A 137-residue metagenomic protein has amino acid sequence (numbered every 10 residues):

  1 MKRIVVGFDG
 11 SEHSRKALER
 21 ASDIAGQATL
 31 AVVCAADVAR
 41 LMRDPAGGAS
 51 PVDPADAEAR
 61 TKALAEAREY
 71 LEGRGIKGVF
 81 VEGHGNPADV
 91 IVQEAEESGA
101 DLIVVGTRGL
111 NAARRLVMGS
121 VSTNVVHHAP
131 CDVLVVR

Functional and structural regions predicted by a protein language model:
K2-A49, R74: Small/aliphatic-rich secondary-structure junction motif
D9, G85, T107-L110: Histidine-centered beta-alpha loop that forms part of the nucleotide-sugar donor binding/catalytic region in diverse
A17, A21, A67, I91 (+1 more regions): Aromatic/hydrophobic pocket-lining residues that form π-stacking "cages" and hydrophobic walls in ligand
A31, V79, L134: Conserved beta-strand positions in the Rossmann-like core of class I SAM-dependent methyltransferases
R40, A88-V90, A112: Generic structural signal for helix capping and beta-alpha/helix-loop junctions
A49-K62: A short acidic, glycine-rich active-site loop that binds or catalyzes chemistry on phosphate/adenosine moieties
V52, E69-I103: Structural beta-alpha unit
Q93-R137: Gly/Ser-rich helix-loop-strand patches that form or flank binding pockets for ribonucleotide-derived cofactors
